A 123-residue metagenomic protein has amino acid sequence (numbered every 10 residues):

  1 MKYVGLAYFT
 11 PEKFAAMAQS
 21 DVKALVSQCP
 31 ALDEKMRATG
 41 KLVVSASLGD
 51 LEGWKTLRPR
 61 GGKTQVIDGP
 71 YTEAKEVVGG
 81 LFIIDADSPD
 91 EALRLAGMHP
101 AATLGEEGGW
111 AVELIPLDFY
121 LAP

Functional and structural regions predicted by a protein language model:
M1-P123: Conserved, structured core segments of small domains
